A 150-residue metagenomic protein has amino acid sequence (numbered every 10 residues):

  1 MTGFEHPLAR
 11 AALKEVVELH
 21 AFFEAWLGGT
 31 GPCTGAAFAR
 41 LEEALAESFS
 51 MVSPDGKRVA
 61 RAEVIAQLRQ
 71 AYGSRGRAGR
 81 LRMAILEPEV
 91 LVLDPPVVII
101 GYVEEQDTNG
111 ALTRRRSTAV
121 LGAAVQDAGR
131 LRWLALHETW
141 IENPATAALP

Functional and structural regions predicted by a protein language model:
M1-E43, E47, A147-P150: Short, low-complexity N-terminal intrinsically disordered segments enriched in polar/charged residues
T2, L112-P150: Short beta-strand edge/turn micro-motifs at domain boundaries
V16, A78-R80, I85, R130-L136: A broad structural signal for short, well-ordered beta-strand segments within beta-sheet-rich domains
H20, E24, Y102-Q106, R115-S117 (+1 more regions): Polar/charged side chains located within well-ordered beta-strands of beta-rich proteins
G35-P96: A solvent-exposed, acidic/Ser-Thr-rich amphipathic alpha-helical stretch
S48, L68-R69, G101-D107, W140: Generic short beta-strand segments
L68, I85-L91, V103-Q106, R115-V125: Hydrophobic/aromatic beta-strand elements that line small-molecule binding cavities or substrate pockets in beta-rich
